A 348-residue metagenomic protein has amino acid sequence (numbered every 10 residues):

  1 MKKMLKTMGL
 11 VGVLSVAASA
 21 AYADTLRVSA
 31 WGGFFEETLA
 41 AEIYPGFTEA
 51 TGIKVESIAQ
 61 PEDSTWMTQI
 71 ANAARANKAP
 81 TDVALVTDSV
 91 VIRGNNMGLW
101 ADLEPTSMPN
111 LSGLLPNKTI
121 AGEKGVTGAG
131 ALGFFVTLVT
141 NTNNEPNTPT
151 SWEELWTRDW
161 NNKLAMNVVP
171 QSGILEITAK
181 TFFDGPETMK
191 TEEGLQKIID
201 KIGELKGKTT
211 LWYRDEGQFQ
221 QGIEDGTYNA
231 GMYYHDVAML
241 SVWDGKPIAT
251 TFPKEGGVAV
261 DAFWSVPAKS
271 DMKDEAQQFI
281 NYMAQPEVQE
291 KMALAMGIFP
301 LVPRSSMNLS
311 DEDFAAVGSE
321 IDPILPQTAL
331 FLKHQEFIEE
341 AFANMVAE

Functional and structural regions predicted by a protein language model:
M1-G9: Bacterial N-terminal signal peptides that target proteins for export
V16-A23: Sec/Tat signal peptide C-region and signal peptidase I cleavage site
D24-I92: Early extracytoplasmic/lumenal segment of secretory-pathway proteins
G33-A40, D63, A79-T81, V86-E224: Extracytoplasmic ligand-binding site segments that recognize negatively charged/polar headgroups
V91-R93, E224, A230-P247: A ligand-binding cleft/hinge motif common to bilobed small-molecule-binding domains
F134, Q196-L205, D244-A268: Periplasmic-binding protein-like
G257-V258, A262, P267-P326: Mature extracytoplasmic/periplasmic domains
P323-E348: Conserved C-terminal helix/tail region of periplasmic/extracytoplasmic solute-binding proteins
